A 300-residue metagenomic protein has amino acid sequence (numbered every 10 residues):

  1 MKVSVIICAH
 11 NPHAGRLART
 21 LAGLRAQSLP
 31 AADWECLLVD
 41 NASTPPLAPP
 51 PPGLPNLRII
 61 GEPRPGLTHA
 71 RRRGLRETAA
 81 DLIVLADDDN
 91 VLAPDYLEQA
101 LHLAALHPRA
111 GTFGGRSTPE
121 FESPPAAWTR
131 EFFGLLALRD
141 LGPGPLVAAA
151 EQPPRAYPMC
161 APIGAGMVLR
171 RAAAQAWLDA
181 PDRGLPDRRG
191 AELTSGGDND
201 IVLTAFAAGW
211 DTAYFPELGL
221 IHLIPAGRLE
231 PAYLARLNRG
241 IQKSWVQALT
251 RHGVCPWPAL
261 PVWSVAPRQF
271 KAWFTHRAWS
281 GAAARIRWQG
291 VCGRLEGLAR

Functional and structural regions predicted by a protein language model:
A22-D33: Short, acidic, metal-binding catalytic loop of nucleotide-sugar glycosyltransferases
G23, D40-A48, N90: A conserved acidic beta->alpha catalytic loop
E62-T78: Glycine-rich, basic loop-to-helix element that forms the pyrophosphate-binding segment of sugar-nucleotide handling
I83: Short aromatic/hydrophobic "clamp" motif used to bind/position activated sugar donors
D95-T129: Conserved donor NDP-sugar-binding/catalytic core segment of glycosyltransferases
F133-M159: Short, flexible, basic/aromatic active-site loop/helix in glycosyltransferases
G164, G184-I201: Acidic donor-binding loop at a coil-to-helix junction in glycosyltransferase catalytic cores that engages
R236-K243, G253-R300: Non-catalytic, C-terminal membrane-associated alpha-helical segments of glycosyltransferases
